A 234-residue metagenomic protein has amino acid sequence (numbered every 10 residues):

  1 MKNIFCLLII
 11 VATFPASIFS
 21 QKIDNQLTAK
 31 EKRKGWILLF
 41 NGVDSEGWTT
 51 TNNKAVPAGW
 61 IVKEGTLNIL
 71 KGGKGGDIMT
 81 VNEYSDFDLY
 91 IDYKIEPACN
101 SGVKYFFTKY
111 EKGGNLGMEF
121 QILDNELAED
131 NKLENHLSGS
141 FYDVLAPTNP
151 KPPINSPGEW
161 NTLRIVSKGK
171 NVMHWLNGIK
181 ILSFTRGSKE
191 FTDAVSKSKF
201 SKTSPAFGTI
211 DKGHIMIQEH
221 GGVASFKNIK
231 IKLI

Functional and structural regions predicted by a protein language model:
M1-K22: Bacterial Sec-dependent N-terminal signal peptides
Q21-I234: Carbohydrate-interacting regions of secretory-pathway proteins
